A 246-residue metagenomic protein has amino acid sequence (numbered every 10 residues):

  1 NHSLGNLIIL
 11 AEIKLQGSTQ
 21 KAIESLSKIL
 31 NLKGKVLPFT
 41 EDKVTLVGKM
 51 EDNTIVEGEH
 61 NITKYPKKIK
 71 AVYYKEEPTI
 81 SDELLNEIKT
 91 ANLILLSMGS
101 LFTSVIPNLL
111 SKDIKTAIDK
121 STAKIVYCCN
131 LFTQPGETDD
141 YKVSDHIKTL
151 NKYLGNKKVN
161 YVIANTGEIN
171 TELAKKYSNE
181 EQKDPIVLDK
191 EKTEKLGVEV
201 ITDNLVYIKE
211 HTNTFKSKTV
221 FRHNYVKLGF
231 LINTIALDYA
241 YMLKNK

Functional and structural regions predicted by a protein language model:
N1-Y65, H223, K227-D238, L243: Electropositive, gly/pro-rich neighborhoods at or near active sites that engage anionic ligands
N31, D42, A117, D139-D140: Non-transmembrane, aqueous-exposed alpha-helical and coiled segments at domain scale
P38, D42-F102: Active-site gating loop/helix substructures
I62-E77, C128-K148: Active-site rim loops that border cofactor/substrate pockets in soluble metabolic enzymes
E87, K112-K120: Catalytic-core regions built around general acid/base machinery
N108-K115, Y141-H146: Charged helix-capping and loop-helix junction motifs
D140-K246: C-terminal functional extensions of proteins
